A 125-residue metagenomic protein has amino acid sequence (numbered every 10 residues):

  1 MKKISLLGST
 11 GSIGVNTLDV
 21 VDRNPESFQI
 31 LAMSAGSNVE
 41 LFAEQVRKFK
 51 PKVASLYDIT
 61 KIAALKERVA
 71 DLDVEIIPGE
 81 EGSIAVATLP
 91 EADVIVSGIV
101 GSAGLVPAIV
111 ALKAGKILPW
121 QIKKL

Functional and structural regions predicted by a protein language model:
M1-S102: N-terminal glycine-/serine-/threonine-rich beta1-alpha1-beta2 phosphate-ribose binding loop of Rossmann-like
V96-I99, L112, K116-L125: ADP-ribose/adenylate-binding Rossmann-like module
V106-V110: Hydrophobic alpha-helical segments in the ANL/AMP-binding
